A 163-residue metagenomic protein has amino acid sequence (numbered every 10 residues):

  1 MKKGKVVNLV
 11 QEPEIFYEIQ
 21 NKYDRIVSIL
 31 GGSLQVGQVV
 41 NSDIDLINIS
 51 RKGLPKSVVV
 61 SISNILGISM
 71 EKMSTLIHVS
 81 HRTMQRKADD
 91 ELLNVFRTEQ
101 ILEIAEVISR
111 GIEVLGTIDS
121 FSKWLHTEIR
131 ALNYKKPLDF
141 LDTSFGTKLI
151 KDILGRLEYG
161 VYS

Functional and structural regions predicted by a protein language model:
M1-S163: Non-transmembrane "mature" sequence context
